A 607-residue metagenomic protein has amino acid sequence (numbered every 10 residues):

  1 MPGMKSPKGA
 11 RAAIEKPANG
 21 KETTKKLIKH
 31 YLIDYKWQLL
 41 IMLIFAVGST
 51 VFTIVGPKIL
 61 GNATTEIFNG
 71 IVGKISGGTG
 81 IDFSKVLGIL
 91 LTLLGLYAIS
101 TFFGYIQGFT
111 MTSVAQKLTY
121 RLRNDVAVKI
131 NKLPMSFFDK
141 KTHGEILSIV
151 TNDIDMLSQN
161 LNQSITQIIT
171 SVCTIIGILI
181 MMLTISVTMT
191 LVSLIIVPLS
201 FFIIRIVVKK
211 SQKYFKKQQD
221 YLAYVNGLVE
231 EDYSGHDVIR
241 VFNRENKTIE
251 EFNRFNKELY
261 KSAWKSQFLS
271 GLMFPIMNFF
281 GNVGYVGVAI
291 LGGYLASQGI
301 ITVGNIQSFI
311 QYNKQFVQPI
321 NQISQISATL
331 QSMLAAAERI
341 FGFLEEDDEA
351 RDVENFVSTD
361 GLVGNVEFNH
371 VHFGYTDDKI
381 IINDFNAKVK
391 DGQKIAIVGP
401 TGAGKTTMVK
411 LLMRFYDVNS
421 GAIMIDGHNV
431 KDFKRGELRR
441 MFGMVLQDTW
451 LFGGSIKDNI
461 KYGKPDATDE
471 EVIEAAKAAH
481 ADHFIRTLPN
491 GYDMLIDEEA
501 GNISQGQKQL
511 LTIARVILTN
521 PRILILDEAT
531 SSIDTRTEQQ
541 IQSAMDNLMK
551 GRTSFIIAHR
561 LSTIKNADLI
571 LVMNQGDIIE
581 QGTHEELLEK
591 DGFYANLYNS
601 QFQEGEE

Functional and structural regions predicted by a protein language model:
M1-T53, F68-I89, Q107-M111, A115 (+6 more regions): Membrane-integrated ABC transporters
M4, G9-K16, Q116, N124-S148 (+8 more regions): Short intracellular "coupling" helices and adjacent cytoplasmic loop segments at the cytosolic face of multi-pass
K29, I33-K36, M135-S136, I154-L161 (+7 more regions): An intracellular "coupling" helix at the cytosolic face of ABC transporter transmembrane type-1 domains
K29, W37-N62, L93, G108-T112 (+4 more regions): Alpha-helical segments in transporter systems
D34, Q38-V51, N62, L93-L96 (+3 more regions): Transmembrane helices of ABC transporter permease
T79, D352-V353, T359-E607: ABC-type nucleotide-binding domain
Y221, R244, F268, Y285 (+2 more regions): Cytosolic ends of transmembrane helices, especially the final helix of ABC transmembrane type-1 domains
